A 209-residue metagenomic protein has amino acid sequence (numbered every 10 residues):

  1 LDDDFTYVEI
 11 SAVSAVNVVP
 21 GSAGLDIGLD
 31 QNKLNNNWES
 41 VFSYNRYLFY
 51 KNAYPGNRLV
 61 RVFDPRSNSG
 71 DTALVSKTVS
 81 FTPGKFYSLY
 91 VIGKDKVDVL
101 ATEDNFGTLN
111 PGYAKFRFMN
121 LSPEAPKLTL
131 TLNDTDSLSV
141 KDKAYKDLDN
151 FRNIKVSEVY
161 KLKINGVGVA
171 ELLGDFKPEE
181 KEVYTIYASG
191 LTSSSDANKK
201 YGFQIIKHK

Functional and structural regions predicted by a protein language model:
L1-K209: Intrinsically disordered, low-complexity polar regions and short flexible loop motifs
